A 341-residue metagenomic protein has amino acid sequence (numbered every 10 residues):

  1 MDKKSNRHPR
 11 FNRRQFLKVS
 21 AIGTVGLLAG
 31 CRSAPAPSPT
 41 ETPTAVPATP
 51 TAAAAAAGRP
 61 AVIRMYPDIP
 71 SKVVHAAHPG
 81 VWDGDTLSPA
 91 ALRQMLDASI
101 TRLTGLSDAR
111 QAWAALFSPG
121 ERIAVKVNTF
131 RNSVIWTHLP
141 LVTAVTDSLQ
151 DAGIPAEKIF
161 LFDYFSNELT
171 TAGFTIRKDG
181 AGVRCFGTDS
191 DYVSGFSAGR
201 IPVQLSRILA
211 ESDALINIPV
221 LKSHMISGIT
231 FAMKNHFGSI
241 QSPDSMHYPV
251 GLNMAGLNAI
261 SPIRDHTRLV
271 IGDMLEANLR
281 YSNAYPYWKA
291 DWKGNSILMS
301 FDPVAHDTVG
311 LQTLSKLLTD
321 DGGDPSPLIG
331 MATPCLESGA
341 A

Functional and structural regions predicted by a protein language model:
D2-A341: N-terminal and secondary-structure boundary signal
